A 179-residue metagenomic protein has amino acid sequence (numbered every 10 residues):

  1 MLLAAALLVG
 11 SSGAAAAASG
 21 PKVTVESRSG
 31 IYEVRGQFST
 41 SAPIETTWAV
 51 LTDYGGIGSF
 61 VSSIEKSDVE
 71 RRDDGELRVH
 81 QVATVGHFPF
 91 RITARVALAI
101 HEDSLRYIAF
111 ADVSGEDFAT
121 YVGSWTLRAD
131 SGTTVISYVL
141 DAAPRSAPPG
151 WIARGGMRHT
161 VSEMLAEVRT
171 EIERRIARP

Functional and structural regions predicted by a protein language model:
M1-S11: Bacterial N-terminal signal peptides
A14-D74, E163, E167: Hydrophobic ligand-binding cavity/cleft-lining segments
A17, A129, A177-P179: Short, solvent-exposed mixed-charge patches
P21, Y32-G36, Q81, I92-V96 (+2 more regions): One face of beta-strands
E26-S27, S39, D68-D117, E163-P179: Glycine-rich portal/gate segments that line the openings of hydrophobic small-molecule binding cavities
E33-F38, I44-T46, D112, G150-G155 (+1 more regions): Second-shell loop/turn segments in exported
L51-Y54, V61-S63, D73, Q81-V85 (+4 more regions): A mature extracytoplasmic/lumenal domain signature
D112-E163: Beta-strand/loop substructures that line and gate deep hydrophobic ligand-binding cavities in soluble
